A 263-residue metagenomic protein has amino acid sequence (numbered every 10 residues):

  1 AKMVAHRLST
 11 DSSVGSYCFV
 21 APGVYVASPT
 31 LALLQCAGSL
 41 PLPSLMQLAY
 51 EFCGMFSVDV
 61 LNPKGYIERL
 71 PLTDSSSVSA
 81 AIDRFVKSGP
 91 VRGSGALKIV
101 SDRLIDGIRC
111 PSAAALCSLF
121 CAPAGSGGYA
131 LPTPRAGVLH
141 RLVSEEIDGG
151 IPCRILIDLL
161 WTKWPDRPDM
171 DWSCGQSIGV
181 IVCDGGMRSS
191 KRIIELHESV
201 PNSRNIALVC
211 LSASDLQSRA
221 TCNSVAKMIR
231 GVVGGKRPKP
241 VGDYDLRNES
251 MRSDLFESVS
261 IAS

Functional and structural regions predicted by a protein language model:
A1-F85: Nuclease-adjacent, charged terminal/linker segments that flank catalytic cores
E68-S263: Surface segments flanking catalytic/ligand-binding clefts of nucleic-acid enzymes
